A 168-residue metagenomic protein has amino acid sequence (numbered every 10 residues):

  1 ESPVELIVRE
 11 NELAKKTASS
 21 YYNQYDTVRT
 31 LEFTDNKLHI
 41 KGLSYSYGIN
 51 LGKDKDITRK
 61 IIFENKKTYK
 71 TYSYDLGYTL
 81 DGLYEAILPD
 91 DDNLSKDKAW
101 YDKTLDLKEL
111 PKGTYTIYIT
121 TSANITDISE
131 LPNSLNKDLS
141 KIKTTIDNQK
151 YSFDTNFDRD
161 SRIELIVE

Functional and structural regions predicted by a protein language model:
E1-E168: Basic, ligand-binding patches in group-transfer machinery, especially extracytoplasmic/periplasmic segments
